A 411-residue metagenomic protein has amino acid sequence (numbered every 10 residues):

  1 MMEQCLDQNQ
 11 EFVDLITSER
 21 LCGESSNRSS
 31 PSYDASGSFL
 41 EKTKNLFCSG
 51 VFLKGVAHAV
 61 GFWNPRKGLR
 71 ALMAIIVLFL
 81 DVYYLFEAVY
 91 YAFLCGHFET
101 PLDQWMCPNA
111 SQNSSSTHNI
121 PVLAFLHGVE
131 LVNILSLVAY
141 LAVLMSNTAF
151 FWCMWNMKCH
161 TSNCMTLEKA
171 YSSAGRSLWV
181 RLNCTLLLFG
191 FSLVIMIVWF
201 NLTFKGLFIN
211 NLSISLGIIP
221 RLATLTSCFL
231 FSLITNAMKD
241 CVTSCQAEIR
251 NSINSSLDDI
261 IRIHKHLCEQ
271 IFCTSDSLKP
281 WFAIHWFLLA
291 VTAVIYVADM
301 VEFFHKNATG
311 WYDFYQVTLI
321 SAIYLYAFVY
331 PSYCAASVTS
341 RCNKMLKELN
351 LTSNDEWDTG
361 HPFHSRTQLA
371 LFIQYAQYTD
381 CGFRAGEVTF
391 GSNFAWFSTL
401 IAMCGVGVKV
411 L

Functional and structural regions predicted by a protein language model:
M1-M2, A174: Short intrinsically disordered, low-complexity coil segments enriched in acidic
E3-Y83, D258-L411: Terminal membrane-anchoring module of integral membrane proteins
K67, N109, N156-C159, N183 (+4 more regions): Short, isolated positions within intrinsically disordered regulatory regions of eukaryotic proteins
D81, L85-S146, C159-L230, T243 (+3 more regions): Helix-loop-helix junctions within predominantly alpha-helical proteins
N147-C164, C228-S244, Y324-D355: Inner-leaflet juxtamembrane helices
